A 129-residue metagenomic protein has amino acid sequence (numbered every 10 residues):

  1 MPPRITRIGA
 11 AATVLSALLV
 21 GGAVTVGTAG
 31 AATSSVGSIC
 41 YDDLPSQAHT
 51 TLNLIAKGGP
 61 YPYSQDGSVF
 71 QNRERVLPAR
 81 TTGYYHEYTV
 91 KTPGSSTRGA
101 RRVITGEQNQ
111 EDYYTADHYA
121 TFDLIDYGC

Functional and structural regions predicted by a protein language model:
M1-T13: N-terminal export and membrane-targeting signals
R4, L19-V36: C-terminal region of N-terminal signal peptides and the immediate post-cleavage residues of exported proteins
A10-G22: N-terminal export/membrane-targeting signals
L15, I55-G59, C129: Alpha-helix boundary/capping residues
V36-E74: Extracytoplasmic/periplasm-facing segments of secreted or lipoprotein envelope proteins
Y61-C129: Functional cores of ribonucleases/endoribonucleases
